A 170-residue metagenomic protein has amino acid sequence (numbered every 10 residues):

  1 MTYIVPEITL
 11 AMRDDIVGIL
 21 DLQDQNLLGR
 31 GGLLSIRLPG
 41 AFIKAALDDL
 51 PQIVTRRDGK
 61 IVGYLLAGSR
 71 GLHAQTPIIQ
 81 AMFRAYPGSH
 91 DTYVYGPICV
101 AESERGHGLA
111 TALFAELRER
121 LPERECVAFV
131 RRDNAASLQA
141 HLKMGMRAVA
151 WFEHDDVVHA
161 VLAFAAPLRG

Functional and structural regions predicted by a protein language model:
Y3, E153-G170: C-terminal "cap" of GNAT-fold acetyltransferases
I4-D21, G32: A short beta-loop-alpha structural element at the N-terminal edge of CoA-dependent acyl/N-acetyltransferase catalytic
G31-D58, L66: Active-site rim helix/loop that mediates acceptor-substrate recognition in acyltransferases
K60-G63, A136: Glycine-rich acetyl-CoA-binding "A-motif" of GNAT/NAT acetyltransferases
L66-P97, R105: Conserved acyl-donor/pantetheine-binding loop and adjacent beta-alpha core of acyl/acetyltransferases and related
Y95-E102, G106-E119, Q139-K143: Conserved acetyl-CoA-binding loop-helix of GNAT-fold acetyltransferases
R120-D133: Conserved GNAT acetyl-CoA-binding A-motif
R132-W151: Conserved active-site alpha-helix within GNAT-family acetyltransferase domains
